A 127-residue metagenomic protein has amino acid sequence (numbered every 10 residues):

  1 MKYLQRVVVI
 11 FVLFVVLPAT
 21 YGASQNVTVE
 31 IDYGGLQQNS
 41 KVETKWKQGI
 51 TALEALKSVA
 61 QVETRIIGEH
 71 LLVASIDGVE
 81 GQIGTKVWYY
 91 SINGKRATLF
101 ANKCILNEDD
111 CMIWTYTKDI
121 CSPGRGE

Functional and structural regions predicted by a protein language model:
K2-E127: Ubiquitin-like/PB1-type beta-grasp interaction modules and other compact soluble beta-rich domains
